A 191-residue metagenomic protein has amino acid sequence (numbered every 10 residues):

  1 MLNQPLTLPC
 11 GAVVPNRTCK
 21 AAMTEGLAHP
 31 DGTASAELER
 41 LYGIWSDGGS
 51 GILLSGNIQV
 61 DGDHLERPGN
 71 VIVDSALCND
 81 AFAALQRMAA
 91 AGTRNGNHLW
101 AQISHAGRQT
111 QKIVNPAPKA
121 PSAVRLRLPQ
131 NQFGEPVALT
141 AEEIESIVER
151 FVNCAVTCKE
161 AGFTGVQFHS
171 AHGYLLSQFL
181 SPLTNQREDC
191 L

Functional and structural regions predicted by a protein language model:
M1-L191: Flavin-dependent oxidoreductase catalytic cores
